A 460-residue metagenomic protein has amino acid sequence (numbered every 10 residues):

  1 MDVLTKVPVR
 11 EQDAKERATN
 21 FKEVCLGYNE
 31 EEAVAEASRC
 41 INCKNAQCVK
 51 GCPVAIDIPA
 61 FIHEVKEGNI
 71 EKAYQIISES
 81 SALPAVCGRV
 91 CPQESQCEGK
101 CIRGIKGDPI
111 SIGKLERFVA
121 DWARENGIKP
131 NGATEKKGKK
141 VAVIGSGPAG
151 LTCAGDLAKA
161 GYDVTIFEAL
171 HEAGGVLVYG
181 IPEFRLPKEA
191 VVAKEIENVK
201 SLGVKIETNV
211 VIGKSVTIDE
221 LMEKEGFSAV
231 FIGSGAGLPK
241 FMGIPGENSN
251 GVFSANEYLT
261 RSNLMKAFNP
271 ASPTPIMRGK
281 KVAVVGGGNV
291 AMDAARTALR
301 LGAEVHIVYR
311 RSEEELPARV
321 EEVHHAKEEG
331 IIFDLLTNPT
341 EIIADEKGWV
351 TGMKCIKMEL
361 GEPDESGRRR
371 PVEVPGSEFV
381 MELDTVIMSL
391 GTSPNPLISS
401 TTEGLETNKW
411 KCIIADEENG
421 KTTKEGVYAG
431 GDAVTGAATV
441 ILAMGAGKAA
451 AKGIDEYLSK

Functional and structural regions predicted by a protein language model:
R17-E36, I56-R89, K106-A133, S262-N263: Ferredoxin-type iron-sulfur electron-transfer modules in oxidoreductases and energy-metabolism complexes
K72, E135, K140-I144, I196-I244 (+4 more regions): Feature captures the FAD/FMN-dependent oxidoreductase FAD-binding
A82, G147-A149, E172, G288-V290 (+1 more regions): Residue-level detector of alpha-helix initiation sites
V119-E135, V192-K214, P239-L301, N408-E418 (+1 more regions): Glycine-rich dinucleotide-binding loop and its adjacent helix/turn
K140-T165, A291-L299: N-terminal Rossmann-like FAD-binding beta1-loop-alpha1 element of flavoenzymes
D163-I166, L170-S201, I206-E207, A295-E341: Rossmann-like dinucleotide-binding cores of NAD(P)H-dependent redox enzymes
N248-G279, P363-A437: FAD-site-proximal beta/loop scaffold in flavoenzymes
A433-S459: A conserved FAD-binding loop/helix module that cradles the flavin
